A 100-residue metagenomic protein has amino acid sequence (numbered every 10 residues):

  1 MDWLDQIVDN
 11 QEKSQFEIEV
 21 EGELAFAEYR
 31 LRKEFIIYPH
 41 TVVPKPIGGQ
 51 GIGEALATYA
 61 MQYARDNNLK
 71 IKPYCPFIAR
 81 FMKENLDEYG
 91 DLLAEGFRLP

Functional and structural regions predicted by a protein language model:
M1-I36: N-terminal first-folded block
R32, T41, Y74: Acidic/polar N-terminal loop/beta-strand segments that form early-domain functional surfaces
E34-F35, L56, E84, P100: Short leucine-rich amphipathic alpha-helices used at interfaces
T41-G48: A short, internal acetyl-CoA/4′-phosphopantetheine-binding micro-motif in the GNAT/acyltransferase core
G49-A60: Conserved acetyl-CoA-binding loop-helix of GNAT-fold acetyltransferases
A64-L99: C-terminal structural segments of small proteins and small subunits
